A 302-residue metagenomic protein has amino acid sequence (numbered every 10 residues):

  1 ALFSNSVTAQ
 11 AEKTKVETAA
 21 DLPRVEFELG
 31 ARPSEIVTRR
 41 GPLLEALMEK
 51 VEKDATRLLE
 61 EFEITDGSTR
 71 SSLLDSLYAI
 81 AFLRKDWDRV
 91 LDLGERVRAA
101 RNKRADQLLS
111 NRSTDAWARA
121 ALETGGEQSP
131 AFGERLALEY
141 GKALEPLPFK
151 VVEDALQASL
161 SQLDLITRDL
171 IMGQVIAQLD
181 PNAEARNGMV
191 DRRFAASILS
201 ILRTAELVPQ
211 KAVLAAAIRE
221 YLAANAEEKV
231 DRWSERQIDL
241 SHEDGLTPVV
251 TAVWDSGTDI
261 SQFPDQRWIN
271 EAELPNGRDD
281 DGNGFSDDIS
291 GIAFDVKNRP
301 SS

Functional and structural regions predicted by a protein language model:
L43-L58: Helix-turn-helix repeat elements of alpha-solenoid scaffolds
F62-T65, A100-R104: Alpha-helical junction/boundary sensor with strong preference for TPR arrays
L74, A81-R84, D88: Residue at a conserved register position within TPR or TPR-like alpha-solenoid repeats
L91-K103: TPR/TPR-like (Sel1-like) alpha-helical repeat modules
T114-V250, S256-Q266: Protease zymogen maturation seam
H242-A252, S256-S302: Active-site core segment of subtilase-fold serine proteases
